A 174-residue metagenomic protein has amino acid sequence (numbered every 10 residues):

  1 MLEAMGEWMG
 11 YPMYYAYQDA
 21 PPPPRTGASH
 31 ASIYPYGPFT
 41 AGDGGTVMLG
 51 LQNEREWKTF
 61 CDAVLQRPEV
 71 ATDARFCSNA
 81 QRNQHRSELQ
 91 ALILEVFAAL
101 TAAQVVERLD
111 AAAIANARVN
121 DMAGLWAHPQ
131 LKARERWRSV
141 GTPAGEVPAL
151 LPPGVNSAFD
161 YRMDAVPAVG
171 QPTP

Functional and structural regions predicted by a protein language model:
M1-L51, K58-D62: Active-site-adjacent "lid/gating" segments in soluble enzymes
A4, R55, N120-A123: Alpha-helix/helix-capping structural signal
Y14-P24, H128-G141: Short, surface-exposed loop/helix-turn segments at secondary-structure junctions that function as lids/hinges flanking
P35-A112, N116, P174: Aromatic-enriched alpha-helical interface/lid elements that frame and gate functional surfaces
G37-G42, W137-P143: Short acidic-hydrophobic surface loop/beta-edge motif
Q81-H85, A123-G124, P143-G145: AMP-binding (ANL) adenylation modules
D110-L131: Conserved PLP cofactor-binding pocket of PLP-dependent enzymes
V140-P174: Flexible, small-/acidic-enriched active-site or ligand-binding loops
